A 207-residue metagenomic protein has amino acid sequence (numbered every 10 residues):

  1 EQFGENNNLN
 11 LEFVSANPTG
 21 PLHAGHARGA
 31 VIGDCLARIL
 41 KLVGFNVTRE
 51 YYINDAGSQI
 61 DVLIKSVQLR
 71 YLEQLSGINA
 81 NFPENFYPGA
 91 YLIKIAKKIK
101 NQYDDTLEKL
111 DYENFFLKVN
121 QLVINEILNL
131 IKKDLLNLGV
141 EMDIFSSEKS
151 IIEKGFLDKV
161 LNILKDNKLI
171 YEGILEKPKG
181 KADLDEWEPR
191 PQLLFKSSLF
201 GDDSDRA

Functional and structural regions predicted by a protein language model:
E1-A207: NTP-dependent nucleotidyl-transfer catalytic core
